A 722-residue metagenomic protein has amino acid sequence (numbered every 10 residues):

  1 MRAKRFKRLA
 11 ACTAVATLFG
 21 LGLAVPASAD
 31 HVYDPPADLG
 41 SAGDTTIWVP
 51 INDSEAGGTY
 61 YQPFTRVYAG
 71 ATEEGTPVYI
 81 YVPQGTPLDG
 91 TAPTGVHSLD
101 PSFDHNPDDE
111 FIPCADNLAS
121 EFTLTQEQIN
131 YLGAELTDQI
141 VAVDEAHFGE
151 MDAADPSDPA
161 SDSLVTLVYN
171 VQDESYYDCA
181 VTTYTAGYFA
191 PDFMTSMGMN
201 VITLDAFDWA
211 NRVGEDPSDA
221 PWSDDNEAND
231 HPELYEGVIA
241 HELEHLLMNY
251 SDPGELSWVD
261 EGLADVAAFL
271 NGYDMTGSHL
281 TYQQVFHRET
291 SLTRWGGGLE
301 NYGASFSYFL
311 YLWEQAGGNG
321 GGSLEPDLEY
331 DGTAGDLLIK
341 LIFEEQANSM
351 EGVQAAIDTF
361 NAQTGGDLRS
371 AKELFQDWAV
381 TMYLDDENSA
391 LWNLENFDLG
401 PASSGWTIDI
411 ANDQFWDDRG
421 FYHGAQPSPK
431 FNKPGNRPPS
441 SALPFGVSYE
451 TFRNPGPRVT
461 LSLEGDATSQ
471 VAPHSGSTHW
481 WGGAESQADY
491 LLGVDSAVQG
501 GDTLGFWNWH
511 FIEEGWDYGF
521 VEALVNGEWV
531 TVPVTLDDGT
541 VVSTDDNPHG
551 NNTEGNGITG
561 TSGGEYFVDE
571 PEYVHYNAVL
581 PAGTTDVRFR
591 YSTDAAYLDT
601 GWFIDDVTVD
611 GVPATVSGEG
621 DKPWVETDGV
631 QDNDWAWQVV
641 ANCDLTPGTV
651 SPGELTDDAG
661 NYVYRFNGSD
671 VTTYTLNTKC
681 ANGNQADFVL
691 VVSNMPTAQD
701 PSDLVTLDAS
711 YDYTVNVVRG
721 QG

Functional and structural regions predicted by a protein language model:
R2-A29: Secretory targeting and sorting signals
D30-S120: Acidic/polar low-complexity interaction segments
V78-L256, L263, D274-T276: Juxtacatalytic substrate-recognition/specificity segment
M151, W507-E513, R590-D594: Solvent-exposed strand-to-loop "edge" motifs in beta-rich extracellular domains
E233-V238, D252-N319, E325-T333, F343-D385: Acidic/His/Gly-enriched intrinsically disordered linker/tail segments that often contain short helix/coil "MoRF-like"
N348-G493, A497, W507, E514-F520 (+1 more regions): Beta/coil-rich, acidic/histidine-enriched accessory regions frequently appended to metallopeptidases
V530-P581, R665-V671: Extracellular carbohydrate recognition and processing domains and analogous Trp-centered ligand-binding platforms
V568-D599, I604: Terminal, low-complexity interaction segments
